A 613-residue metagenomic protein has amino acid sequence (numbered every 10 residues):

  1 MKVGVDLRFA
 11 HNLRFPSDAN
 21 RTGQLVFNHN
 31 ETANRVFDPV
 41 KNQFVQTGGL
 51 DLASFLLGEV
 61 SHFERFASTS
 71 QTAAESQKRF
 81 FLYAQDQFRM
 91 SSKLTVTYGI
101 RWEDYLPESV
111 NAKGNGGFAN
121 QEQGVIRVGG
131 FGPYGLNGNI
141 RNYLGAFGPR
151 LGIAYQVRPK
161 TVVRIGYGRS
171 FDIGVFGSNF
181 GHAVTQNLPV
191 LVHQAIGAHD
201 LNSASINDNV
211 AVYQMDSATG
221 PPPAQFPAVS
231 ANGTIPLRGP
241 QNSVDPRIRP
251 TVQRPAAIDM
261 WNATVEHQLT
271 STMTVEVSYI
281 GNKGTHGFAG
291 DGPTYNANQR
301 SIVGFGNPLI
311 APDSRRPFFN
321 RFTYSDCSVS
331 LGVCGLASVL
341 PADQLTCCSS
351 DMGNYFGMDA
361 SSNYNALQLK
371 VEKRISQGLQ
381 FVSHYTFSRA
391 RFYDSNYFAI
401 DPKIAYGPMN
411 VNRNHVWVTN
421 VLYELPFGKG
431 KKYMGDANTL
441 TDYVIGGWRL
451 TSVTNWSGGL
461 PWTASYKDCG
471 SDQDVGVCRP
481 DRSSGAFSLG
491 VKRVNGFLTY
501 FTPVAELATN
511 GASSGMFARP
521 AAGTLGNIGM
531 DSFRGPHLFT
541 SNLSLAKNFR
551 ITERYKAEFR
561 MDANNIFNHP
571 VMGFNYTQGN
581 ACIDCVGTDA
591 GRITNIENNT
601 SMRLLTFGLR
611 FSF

Functional and structural regions predicted by a protein language model:
M1-K492, I528-S544, R550-F613: Short acidic-glycine motifs
R493-F497: Interfacial alpha-helical end/capping and short helix-turn segments at domain and membrane boundaries
L498-P503: Class I S-adenosyl-L-methionine
A505-G523: Flexible internal linker/loop segments at domain or repeat junctions
